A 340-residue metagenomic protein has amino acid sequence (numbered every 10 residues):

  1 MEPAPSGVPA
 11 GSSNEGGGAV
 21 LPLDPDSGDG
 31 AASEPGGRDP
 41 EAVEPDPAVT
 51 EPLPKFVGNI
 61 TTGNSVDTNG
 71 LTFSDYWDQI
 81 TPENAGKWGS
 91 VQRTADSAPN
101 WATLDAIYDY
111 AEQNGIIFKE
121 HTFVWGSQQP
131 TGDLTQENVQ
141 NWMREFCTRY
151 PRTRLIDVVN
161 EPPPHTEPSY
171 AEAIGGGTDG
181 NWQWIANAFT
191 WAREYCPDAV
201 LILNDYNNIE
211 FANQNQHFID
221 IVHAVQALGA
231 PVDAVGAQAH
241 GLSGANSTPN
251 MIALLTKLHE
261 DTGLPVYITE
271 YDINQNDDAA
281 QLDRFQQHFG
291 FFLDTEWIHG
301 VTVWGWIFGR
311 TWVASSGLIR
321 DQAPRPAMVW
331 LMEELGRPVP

Functional and structural regions predicted by a protein language model:
M1-A48: Ser/Thr-rich, Pro/Gly/Ala-heavy low-complexity intrinsically disordered linkers and tails of secreted extracellular
V43-A85: Boundary/entry segment of secreted carbohydrate-active catalytic domains
E51, F56-T62, L155-V158, W184-N215 (+2 more regions): Aromatic-lined carbohydrate-recognition surfaces of secreted/lumenal glycan-active proteins
T61-Y76, T135-F146, N213-V225, R284-F291: Short, acidic/polar
D75-A95, W101-E210, Q275: Substrate-binding cleft and catalytic face of glycoside hydrolase catalytic domains, especially the flexible beta-alpha
T94, A98-I117, T178-L201, N215-A280 (+1 more regions): Glycoside hydrolase catalytic-domain groove-lining segments
T122-Q129, V200-E210, A239-S243, L258-F285 (+1 more regions): Active-site clefts of carbohydrate-active enzymes
I273, D283, Q287-P340: Aromatic- and carboxylate-lined catalytic core of secreted/periplasmic carbohydrate-active enzymes
